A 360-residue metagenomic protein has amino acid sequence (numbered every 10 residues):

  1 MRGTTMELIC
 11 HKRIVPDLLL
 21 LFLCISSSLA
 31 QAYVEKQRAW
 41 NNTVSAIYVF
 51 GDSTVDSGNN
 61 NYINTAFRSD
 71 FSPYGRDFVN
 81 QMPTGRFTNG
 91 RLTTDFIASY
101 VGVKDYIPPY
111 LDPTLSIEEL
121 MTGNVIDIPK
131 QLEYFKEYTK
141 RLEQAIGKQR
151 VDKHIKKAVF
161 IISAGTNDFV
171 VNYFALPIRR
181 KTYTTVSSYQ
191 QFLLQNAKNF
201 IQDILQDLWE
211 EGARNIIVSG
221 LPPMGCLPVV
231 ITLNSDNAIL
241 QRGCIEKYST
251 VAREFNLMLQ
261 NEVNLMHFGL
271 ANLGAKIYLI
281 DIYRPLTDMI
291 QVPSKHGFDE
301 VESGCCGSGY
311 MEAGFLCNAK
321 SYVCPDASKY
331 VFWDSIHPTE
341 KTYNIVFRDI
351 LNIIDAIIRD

Functional and structural regions predicted by a protein language model:
R2-D360: Conserved active-site regions of diverse hydrolases
